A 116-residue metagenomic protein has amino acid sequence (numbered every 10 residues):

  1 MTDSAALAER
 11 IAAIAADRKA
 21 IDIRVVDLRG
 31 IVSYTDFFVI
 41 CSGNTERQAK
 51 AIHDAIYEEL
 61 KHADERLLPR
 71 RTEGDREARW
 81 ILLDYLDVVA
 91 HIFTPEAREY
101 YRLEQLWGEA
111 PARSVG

Functional and structural regions predicted by a protein language model:
M1-G30, N44-D54, R66, G74-D75 (+2 more regions): Long, contiguous binding/interaction regions
S33-D36, D84-L86: A short, glycine/Asx- and small/polar-enriched loop/turn that sits immediately N-terminal to a beta-strand
A55-E59, A63: Conserved short hydrophobic interaction patches
H62-R70: Active-site cofactor/substrate anionic-group-binding motifs, chiefly glycine- and Lys/Arg-rich phosphate-binding loops
